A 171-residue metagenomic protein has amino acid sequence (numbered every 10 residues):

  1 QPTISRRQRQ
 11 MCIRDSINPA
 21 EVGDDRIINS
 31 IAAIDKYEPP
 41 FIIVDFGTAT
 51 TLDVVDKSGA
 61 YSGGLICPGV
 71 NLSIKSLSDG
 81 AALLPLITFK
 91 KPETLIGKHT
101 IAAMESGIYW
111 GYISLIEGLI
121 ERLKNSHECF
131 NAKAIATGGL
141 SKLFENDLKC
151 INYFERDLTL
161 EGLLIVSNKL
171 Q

Functional and structural regions predicted by a protein language model:
Q1-I13: Single conserved hydrophobic/aromatic residue that forms the stacking wall/gate of nucleotide- or nucleobase-binding
Q10, H127-G139: Short glycine-rich phosphate-binding loop at a beta-alpha junction
R14-G80, W110-E121: Phosphate-binding/catalytic loop of phosphoryl-transfer enzymes
I17-P19, K149-R156: Active-site regions of enzymes building and remodeling cell-envelope glycoconjugates
I27, A82, N152-Q171: Glycine-rich phosphate-binding/hydrolytic loop that grips phosphoryl groups
L52, L143-N146: Short active-site-adjacent structural elements
A81, P85-T94: Conserved, helical-rich catalytic subdomain that frames metal- and/or nucleotide-binding sites in enzyme alpha/beta
P92-A132, I151-Y153: Adenine-nucleotide phosphate-binding core of ATP-dependent small-molecule kinases
